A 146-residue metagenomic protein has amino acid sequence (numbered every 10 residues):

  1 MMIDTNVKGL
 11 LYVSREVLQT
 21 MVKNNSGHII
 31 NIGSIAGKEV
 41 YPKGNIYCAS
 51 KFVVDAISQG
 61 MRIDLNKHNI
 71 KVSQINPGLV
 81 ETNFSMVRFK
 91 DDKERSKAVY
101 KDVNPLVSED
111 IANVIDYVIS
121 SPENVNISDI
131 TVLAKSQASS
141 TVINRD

Functional and structural regions predicted by a protein language model:
M1-D4: Active-site Tyr-X3-Lys motif and surrounding loop/helix of classical short-chain dehydrogenase/reductase
S14, S50: Active-site helix of classical SDR
E16-N25: A short helix-coil junction within the Rossmann-fold of NAD(P)-dependent oxidoreductases
Q19, I63-N66: Alpha-helical segment proximal to the catalytic Tyr-Lys
S34: Residue(s) in the substrate-gating loop at a strand-loop-helix junction that position the organic substrate next
Y41-N45: Active-site loop immediately N-terminal to the catalytic Tyr-X3-Lys motif of short-chain dehydrogenase/reductase
Q74-I75, E94-S140: C-terminal helical subdomain
